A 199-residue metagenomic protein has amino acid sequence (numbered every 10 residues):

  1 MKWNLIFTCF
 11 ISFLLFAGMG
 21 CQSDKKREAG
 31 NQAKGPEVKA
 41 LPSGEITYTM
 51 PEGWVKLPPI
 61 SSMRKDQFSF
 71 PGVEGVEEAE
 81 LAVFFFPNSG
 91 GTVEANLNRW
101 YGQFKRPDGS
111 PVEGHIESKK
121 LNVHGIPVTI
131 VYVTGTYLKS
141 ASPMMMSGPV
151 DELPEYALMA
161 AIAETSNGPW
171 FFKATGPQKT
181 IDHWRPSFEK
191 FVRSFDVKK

Functional and structural regions predicted by a protein language model:
M1-C9: Bacterial N-terminal signal peptides that target proteins for export
A17-G20: C-terminal motif of bacterial Sec signal peptides marking the signal peptidase cleavage site
Q22-D24: Bacterial signal peptide processing site
E28-K56: Post-signal peptide N-terminal segment of mature Sec-exported envelope proteins
T49-P107: Secretory pathway targeting signatures of secreted, lumenal, and periplasmic proteins
W54, S166-K199: Surface-exposed amphipathic alpha-helical segments
I60-M63, L97-A163: Signature of long, low-cysteine stretches enriched in small and polar/charged residues
V73, F86-N88, T134-L138, N167 (+1 more regions): Solvent-exposed coil/turn segments that connect beta secondary-structure elements in extracytoplasmic/periplasmic
